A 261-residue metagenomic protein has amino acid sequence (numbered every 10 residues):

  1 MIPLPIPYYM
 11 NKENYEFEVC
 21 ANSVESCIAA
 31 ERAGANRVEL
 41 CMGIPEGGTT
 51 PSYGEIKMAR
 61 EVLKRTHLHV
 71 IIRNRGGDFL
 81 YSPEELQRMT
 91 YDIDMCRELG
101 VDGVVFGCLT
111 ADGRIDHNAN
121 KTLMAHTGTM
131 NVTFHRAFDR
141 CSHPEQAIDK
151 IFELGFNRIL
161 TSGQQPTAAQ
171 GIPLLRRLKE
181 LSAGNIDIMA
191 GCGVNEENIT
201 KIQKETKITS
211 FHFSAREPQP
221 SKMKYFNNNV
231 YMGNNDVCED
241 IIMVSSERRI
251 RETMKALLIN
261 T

Functional and structural regions predicted by a protein language model:
N11-S23, I72-R88, T133-H143: Active-site mouth loops of central-metabolism enzymes
Y15-V19, V38-L40, L68-I72, V104-F106 (+4 more regions): Hydrophobic faces of well-ordered beta-strands that scaffold small-molecule active sites in alpha/beta enzyme cores
E25-A29, L80-Y91, S142-L154, V194-T209 (+1 more regions): Catalytic cores of alpha/beta
A33-V38, L63-R65, G100-G103, H126-T129 (+3 more regions): Glycine-enriched alpha-helix->loop->beta-strand junction motifs that scaffold or abut catalytic
E39-G48, M95, L99, V105-T110 (+2 more regions): Glycine-rich phosphate-binding active-site loops on the catalytic face of alpha/beta enzymes
P45-K64, L109-H126, C141-Q146, Q165-K179 (+2 more regions): Active-site-adjacent beta->alpha loops and helix N-cap segments on the catalytic face of soluble alpha/beta enzymes
T66-N120: Glycine/small-residue-rich loop that forms an oxyanion/phosphate-binding "nest" at active or ligand-binding sites
S182-T261: C-terminal alpha-helical cap/extension of soluble enzyme domains
